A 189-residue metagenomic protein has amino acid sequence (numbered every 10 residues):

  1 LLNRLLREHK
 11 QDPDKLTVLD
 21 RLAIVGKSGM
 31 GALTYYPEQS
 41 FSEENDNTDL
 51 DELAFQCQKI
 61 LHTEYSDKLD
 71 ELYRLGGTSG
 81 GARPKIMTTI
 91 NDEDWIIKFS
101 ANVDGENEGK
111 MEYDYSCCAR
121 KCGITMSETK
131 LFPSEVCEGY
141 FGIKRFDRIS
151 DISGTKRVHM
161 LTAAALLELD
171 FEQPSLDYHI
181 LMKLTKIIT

Functional and structural regions predicted by a protein language model:
L1-T189: Phosphate/dinucleotide-binding and metal-coordinating scaffold of catalytic cores in nucleotide-dependent enzymes
